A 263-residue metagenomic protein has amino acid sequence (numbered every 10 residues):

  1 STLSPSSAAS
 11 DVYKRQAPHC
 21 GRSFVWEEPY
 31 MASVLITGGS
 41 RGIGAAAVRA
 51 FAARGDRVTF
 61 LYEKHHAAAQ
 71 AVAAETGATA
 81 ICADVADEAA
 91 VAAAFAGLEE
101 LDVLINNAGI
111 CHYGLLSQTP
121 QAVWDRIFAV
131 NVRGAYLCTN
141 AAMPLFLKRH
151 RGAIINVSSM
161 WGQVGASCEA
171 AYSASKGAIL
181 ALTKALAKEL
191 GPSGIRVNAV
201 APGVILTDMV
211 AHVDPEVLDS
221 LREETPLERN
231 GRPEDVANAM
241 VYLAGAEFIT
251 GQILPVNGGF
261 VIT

Functional and structural regions predicted by a protein language model:
S1-Q16: Single conserved hydrophobic/aromatic residue that forms the stacking wall/gate of nucleotide- or nucleobase-binding
S40-R41: Conserved glycine-rich cofactor-binding loop
I110, S117-Y136, I155, Y172 (+2 more regions): Catalytic Tyr-X3-Lys loop
L115-L116, V123-F128, V210, V217 (+1 more regions): Substrate-binding pocket helix/loop in short-chain dehydrogenase/reductase
Y136, R229-V256, V261: C-terminal substrate-recognition "lid" of short-chain dehydrogenase/reductases
T139, S175, T183: Active-site helix of classical SDR
P144, K188-P192: Alpha-helical segment proximal to the catalytic Tyr-Lys
S159: Residue(s) in the substrate-gating loop at a strand-loop-helix junction that position the organic substrate next
